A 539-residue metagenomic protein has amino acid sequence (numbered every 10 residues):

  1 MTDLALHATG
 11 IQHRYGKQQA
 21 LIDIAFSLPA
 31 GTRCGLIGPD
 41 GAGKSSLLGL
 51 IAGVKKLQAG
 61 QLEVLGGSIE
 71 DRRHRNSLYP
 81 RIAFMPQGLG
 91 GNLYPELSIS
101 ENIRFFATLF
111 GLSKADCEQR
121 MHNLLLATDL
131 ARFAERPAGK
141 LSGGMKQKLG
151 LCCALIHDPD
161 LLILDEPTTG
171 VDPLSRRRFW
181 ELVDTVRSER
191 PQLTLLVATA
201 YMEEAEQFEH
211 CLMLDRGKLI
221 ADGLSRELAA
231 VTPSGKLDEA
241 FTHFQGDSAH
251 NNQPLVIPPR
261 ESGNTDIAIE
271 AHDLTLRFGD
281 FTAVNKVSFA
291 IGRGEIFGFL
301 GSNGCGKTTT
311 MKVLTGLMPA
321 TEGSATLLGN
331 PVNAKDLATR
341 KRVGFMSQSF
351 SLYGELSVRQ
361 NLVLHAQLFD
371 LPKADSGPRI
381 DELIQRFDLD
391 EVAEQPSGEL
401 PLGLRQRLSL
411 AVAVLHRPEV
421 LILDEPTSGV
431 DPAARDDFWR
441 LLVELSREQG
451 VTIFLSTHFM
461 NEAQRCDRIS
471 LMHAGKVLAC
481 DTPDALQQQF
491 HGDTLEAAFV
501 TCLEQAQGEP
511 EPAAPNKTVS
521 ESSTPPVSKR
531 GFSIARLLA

Functional and structural regions predicted by a protein language model:
A52, T315: Helix-to-loop junction immediately C-terminal to a conserved catalytic motif
G60-D71, L78-P80, G323-P331, A338-T339: Conserved ABC transporter NBD signature motif
R104, T108, A115-F133, V363 (+2 more regions): Conserved ABC ATPase "signature" region
L151, L410, F438: Hydrophobic anchor residue at the start of the ABC signature
D158, R417: Conserved catalytic motifs of ABC-family nucleotide-binding domains
L162-D165, L421-D424: Catalytic Walker B motif of ABC-type/P-loop ATPase nucleotide-binding domains
